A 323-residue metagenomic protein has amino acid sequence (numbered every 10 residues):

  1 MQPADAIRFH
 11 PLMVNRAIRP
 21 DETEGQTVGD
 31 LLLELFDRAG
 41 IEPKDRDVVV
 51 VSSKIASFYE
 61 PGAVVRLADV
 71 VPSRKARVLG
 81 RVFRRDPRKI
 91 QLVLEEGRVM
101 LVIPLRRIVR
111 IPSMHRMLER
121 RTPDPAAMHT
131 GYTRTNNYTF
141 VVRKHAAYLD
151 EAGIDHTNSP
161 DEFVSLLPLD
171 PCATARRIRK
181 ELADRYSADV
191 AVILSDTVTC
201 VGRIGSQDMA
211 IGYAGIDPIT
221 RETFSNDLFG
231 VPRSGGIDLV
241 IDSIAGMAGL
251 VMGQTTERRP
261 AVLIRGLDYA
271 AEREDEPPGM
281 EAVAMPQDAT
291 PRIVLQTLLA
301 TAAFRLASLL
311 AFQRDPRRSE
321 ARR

Functional and structural regions predicted by a protein language model:
M1-R323: N-terminal and secondary-structure boundary signal
